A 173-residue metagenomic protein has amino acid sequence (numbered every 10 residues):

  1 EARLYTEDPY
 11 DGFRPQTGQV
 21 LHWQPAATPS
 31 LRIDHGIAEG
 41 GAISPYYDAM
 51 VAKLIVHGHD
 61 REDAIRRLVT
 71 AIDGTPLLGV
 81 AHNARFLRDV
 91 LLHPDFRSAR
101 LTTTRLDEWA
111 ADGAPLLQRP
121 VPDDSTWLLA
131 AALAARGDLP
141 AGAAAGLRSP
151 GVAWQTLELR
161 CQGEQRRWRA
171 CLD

Functional and structural regions predicted by a protein language model:
E1-D173: Catalytic cores of soluble metabolic enzymes centered on carboxylation/carboxyl-transfer
